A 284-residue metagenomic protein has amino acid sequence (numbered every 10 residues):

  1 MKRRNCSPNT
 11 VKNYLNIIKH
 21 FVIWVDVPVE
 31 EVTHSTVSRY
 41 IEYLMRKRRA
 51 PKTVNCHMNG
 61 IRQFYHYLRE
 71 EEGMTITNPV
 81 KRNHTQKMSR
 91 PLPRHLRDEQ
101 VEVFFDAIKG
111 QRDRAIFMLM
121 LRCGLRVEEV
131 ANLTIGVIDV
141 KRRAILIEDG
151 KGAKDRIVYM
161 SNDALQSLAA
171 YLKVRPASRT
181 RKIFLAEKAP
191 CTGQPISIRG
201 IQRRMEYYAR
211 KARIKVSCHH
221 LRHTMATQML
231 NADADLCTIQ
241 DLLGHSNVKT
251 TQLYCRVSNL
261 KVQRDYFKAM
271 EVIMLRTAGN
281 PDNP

Functional and structural regions predicted by a protein language model:
M1-P284: Conserved catalytic core of the tyrosine transesterase superfamily
